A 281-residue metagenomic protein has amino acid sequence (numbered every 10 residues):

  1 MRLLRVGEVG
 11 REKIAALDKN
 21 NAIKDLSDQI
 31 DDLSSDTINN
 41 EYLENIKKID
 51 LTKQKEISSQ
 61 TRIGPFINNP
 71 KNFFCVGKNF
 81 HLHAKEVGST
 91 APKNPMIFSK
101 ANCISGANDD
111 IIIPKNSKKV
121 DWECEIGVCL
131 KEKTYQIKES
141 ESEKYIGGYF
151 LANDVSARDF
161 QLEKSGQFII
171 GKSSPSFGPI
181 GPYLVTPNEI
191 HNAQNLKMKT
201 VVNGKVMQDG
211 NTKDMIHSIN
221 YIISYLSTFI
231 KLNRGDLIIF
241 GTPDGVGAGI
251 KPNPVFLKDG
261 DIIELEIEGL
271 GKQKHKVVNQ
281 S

Functional and structural regions predicted by a protein language model:
M1-P95, I262-E264: N-terminal non-catalytic cap/leader segment that marks the start of a structured domain
R5-G10, K55-S58, R62, F66 (+3 more regions): Catalytic-pocket segment enriched in acidic/His residues
C75, G106, D121-E123, N233 (+1 more regions): Residue-level recognition of short, solvent-exposed, well-ordered loop/turn junctions that link secondary-structure
N94-D109: A gly/proline- and charged-residue-enriched helix-loop-helix capping module
F98, G127-E132: Short, conserved beta-strand element in jelly-roll/cupin
G106-C129: A structural-propensity feature for long, helix-poor, extended segments
Y135-F150, F160: N-terminal accessory regions of nucleic-acid-interacting proteins
